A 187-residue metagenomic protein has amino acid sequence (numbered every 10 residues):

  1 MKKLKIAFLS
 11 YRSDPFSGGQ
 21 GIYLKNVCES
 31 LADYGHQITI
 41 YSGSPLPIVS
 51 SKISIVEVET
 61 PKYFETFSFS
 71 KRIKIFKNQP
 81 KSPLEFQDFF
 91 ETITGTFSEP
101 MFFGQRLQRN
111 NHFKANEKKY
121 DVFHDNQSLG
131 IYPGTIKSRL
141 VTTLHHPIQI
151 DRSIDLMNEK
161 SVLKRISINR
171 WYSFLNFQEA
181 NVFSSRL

Functional and structural regions predicted by a protein language model:
M1-T60, N116-K118: N-terminal subdomain of nucleotide-sugar transferases
I6, V122-H124, G134-R165: Active-site proximal beta-strand in glycosyltransferases
F16-S17, P47-S50, G130-G134, Q149-R152: Short catalytic/ligand-binding loop motif for oxyanion handling, primarily in non-cytosolic enzymes, centered on
Q20, G43, H124-Q127, F183-L187: Replace "coordinates the UDP/GDP/TDP-sugar" with "coordinates nucleotide-activated sugar donors
Q20, P100, Y172: Conserved donor sugar-nucleotide recognition element shared by glycan-biosynthetic enzymes
S42-Q105: A conserved catalytic-core segment of Leloir-type glycosyltransferases
G95-S98, N111-G130: Short N-terminal targeting/anchoring amphipathic segment
L163-L187: Membrane-proximal helix-turn-helix segments that form the acceptor-binding/catalytic region of lipid-linked
